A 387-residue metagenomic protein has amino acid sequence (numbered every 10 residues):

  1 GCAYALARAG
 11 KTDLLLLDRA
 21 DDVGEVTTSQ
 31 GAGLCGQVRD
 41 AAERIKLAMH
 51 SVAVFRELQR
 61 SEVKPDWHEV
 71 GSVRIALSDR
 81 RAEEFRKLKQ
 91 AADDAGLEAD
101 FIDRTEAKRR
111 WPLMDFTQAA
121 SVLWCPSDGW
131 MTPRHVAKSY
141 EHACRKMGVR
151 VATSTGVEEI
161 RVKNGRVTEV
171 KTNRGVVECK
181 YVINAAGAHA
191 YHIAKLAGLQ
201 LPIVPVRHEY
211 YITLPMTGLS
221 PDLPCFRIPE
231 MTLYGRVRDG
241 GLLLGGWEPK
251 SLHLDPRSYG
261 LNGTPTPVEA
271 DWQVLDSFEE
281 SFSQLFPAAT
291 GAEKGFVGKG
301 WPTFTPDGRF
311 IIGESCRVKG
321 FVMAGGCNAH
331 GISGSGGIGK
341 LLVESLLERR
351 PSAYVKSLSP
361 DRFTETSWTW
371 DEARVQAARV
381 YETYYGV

Functional and structural regions predicted by a protein language model:
A3, A7-R8, A143: Gly/Ala-rich phosphate-binding loop of Rossmann-like dinucleotide-binding domains, activating on the conserved
A7-S29: Glycine-rich FAD pyrophosphate-binding loop
G24, V176-P224: Central helical "cap/lid" subdomain
Q30, H68-S72, V206-R207, F296-V297: Short Gly/Ser/Thr- and Asp/Glu-enriched loop/turn motifs at secondary-structure junctions
A32-R110, T232-G235, Q273: Dinucleotide-binding Rossmann-like beta1-alpha1 core, especially the glycine-rich loop that anchors the ADP
V54-E57, L77-M147, A152-T153, E159-R166 (+2 more regions): Flavin (FAD/FMN) cofactor-binding and adjacent substrate-gating region of FAD-dependent oxidoreductase domains
P133, E269, D276-V387: C-terminal catalytic lobe of FAD-dependent flavoproteins
P215-G320: Active-site lid/adjacent beta-loop-alpha segment flanking the redox-cofactor pocket in flavoenzymes
